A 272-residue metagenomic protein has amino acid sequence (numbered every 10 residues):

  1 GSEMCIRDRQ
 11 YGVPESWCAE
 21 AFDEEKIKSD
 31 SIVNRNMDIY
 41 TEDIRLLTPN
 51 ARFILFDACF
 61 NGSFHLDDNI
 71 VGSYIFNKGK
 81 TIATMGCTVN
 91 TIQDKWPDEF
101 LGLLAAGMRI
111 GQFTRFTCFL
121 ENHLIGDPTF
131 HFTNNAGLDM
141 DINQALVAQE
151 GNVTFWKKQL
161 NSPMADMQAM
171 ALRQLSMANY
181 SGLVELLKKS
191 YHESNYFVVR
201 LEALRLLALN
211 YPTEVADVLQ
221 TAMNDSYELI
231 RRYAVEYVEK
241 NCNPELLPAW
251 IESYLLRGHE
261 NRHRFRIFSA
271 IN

Functional and structural regions predicted by a protein language model:
E3-I6: Short, small-residue-biased leader/transition segments that mark boundaries at the very start of proteins
I32-R45, L66-S73: Alpha-helical scaffolding within the catalytic cores of extracellular/periplasmic polymer-degrading hydrolases
P49-F53, K78-A83, R109: Loop/turn elements at helix/coil->beta-strand transitions in domains of secreted/extracellular proteins
F56, N69-I75, A83-V89: C-terminal soluble interaction/assembly domains
P97-S181, R200: Caspase-like cysteine protease fold
N143-L146, Q168-A178, V198-N210, R231-N243 (+1 more regions): Structural detector for internal amphipathic alpha-helices that build alpha-solenoid repeat scaffolds
Q149-K158, Y180-Y191, P212-M223, N243-L255: Amphipathic alpha-helical scaffolding segments comprising HEAT/armadillo-like alpha-solenoid repeats
P163-M164, N195-Y196, S226-Y227, G258-E260: Short inter-helical turns and helix N-cap capping residues of alpha-solenoid HEAT/ARM repeat scaffolds
